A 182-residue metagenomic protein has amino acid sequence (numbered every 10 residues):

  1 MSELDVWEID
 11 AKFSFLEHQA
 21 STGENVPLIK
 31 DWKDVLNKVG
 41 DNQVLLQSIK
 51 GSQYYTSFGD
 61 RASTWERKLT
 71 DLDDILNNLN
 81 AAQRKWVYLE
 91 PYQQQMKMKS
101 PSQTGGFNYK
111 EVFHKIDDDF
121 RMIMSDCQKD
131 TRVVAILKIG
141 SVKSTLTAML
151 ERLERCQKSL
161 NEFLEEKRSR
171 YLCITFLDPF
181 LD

Functional and structural regions predicted by a protein language model:
M1-D182: Extended alpha-helical scaffold segments
